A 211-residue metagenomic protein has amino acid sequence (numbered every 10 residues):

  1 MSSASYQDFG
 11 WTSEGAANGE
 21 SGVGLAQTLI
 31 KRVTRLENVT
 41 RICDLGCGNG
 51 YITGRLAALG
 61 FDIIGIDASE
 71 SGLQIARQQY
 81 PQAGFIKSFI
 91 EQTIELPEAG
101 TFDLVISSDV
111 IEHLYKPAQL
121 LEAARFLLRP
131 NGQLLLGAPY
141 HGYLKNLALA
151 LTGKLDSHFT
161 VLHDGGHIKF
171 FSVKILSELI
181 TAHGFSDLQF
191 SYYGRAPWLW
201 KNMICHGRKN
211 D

Functional and structural regions predicted by a protein language model:
M1-G100, L104, L120-L121, L136-H141 (+4 more regions): Conserved N-terminal segment of class I S-adenosyl-L-methionine
G10-T12, L151-L162: Short glycine/proline- and charge-enriched loop/turn segments that cap or connect secondary-structure elements
S71, Y115-Q119, N146: Short N-terminal helix/helix-N-cap motif within the alpha/beta-hydrolase-1
L104-V110: A short beta-strand submotif of the Rossmann-like class I SAM-dependent methyltransferase core that lines
E112-Y115, F171: Residue-level signal for the nucleotide or nucleotide-sugar donor/cofactor binding architecture
L121-P130: A short glycine-rich, Lys/Arg-flanked "PGG" loop and its adjoining helix->strand segment in the class I
L135-S157: Conserved class I S-adenosyl-L-methionine
